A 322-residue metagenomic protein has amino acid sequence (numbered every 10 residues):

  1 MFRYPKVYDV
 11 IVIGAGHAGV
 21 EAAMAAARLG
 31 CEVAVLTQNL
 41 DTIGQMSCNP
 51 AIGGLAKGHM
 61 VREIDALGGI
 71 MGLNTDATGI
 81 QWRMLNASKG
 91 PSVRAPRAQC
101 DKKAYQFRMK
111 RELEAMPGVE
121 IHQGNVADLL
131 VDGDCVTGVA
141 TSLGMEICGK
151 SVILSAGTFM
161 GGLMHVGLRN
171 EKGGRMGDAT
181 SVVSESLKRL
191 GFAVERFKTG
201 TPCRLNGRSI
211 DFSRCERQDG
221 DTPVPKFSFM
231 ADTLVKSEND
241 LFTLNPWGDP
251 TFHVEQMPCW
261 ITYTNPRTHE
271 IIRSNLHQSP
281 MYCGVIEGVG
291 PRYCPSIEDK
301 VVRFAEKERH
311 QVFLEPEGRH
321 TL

Functional and structural regions predicted by a protein language model:
F2-Y4, E146: Short, flexible hinge/linker loops that cap or flank conserved catalytic cores
Y4-A18: Beta1/beta-strand and adjacent pyrophosphate-binding region of the FAD-binding site in flavoprotein oxidoreductases
V7, M24-L130, L143, S151 (+4 more regions): Conserved N-terminal/central alpha/beta ligand/cofactor-binding core
D9, T137, K150: Conserved acidic residues
V12, A23-A26, V136: Conserved phosphate-binding elements of NTP-dependent enzyme cores
M24, S142-G144, K300-F304: A generic local secondary-structure boundary/capping motif
L130-E146: Conserved beta-strand-loop-beta-strand element in the redox core of flavoprotein oxidoreductases
Q256-C259, P266-L322: C-terminal catalytic lobe of FAD-dependent flavoproteins
